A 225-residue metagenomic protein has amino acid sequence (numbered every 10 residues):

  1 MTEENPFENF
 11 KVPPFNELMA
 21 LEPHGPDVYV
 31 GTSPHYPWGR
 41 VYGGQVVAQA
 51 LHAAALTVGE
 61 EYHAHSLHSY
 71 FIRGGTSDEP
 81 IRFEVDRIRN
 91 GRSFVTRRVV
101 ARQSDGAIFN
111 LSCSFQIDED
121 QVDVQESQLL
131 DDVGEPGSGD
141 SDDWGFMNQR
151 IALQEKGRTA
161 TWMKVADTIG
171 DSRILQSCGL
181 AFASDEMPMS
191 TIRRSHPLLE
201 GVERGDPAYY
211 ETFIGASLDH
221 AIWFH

Functional and structural regions predicted by a protein language model:
M1-H225: Terminal targeting signals and extreme-terminal segments of soluble enzymes
